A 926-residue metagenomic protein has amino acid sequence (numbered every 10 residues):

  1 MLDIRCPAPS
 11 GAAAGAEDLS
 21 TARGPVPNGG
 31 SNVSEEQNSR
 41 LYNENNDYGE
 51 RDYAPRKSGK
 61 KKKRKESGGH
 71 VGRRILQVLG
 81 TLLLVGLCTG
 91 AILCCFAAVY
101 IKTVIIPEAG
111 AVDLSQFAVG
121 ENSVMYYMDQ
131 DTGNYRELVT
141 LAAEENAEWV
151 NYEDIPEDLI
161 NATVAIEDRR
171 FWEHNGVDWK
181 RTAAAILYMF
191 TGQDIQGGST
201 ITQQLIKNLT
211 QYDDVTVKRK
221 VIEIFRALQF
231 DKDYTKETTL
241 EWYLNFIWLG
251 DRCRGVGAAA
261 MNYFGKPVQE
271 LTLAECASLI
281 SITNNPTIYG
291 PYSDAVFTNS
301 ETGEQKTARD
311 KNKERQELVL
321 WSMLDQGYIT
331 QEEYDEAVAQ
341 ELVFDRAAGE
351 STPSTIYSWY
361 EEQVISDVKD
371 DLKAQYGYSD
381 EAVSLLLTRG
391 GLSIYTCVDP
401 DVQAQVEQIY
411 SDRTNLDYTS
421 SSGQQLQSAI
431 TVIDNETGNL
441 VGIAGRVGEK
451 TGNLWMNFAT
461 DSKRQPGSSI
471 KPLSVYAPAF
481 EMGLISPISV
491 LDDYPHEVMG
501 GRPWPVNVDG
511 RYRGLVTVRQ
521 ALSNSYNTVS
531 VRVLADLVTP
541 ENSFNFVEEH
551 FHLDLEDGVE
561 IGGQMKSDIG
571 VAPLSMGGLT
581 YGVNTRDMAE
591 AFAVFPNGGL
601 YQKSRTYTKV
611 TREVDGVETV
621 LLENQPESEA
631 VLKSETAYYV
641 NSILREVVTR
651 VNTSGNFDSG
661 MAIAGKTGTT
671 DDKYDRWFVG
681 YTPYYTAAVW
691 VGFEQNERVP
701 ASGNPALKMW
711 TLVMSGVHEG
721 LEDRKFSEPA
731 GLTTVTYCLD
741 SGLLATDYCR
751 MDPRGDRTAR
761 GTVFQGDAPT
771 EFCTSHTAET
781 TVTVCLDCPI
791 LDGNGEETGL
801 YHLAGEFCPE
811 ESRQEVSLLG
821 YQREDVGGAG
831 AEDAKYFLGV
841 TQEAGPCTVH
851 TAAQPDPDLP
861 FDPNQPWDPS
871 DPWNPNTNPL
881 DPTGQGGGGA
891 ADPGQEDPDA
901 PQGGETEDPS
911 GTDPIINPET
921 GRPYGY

Functional and structural regions predicted by a protein language model:
G24, G29-D131, F190: N-terminal type II signal-anchor transmembrane helix that functions as the membrane-insertion/stop-transfer segment
V33-S34, I663-A664, G668-Y926: Soluble, non-transmembrane domains of envelope/secretory-pathway proteins that act on or interact with carbohydrate
L82, G86, Y100-G120, T272 (+4 more regions): Beta-lactamase-like hydrolase cores
A162-V164, D168, L318, M323 (+8 more regions): Active-site SXXK
W172-R181, R254-G257, Q331-E333, F480-M499 (+3 more regions): Short, well-structured active-site flanking segments
Y188-V215, N284, E350-P353, L484-S543 (+2 more regions): Conserved catalytic neighborhood of penicillin-recognizing serine enzymes
G198-C397, A404, E560-G562, P573-G577: Non-catalytic, structured segments within soluble enzyme domains
T396-T419, I430-V432, I443-G445, E449-S462 (+1 more regions): A penicillin-recognizing enzyme superfamily signal
